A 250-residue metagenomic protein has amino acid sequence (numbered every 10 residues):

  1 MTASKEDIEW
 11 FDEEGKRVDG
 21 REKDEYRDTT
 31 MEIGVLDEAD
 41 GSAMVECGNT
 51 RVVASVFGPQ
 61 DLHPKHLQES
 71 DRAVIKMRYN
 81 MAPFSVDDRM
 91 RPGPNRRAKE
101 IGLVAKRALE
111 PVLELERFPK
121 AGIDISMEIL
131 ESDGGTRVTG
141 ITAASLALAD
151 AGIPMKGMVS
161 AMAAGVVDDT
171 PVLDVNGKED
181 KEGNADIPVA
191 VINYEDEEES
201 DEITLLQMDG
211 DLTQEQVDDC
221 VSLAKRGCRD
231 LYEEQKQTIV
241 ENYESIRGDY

Functional and structural regions predicted by a protein language model:
M1-Y250: Polyanion-binding surfaces on beta-sheet-dominated domains and ring/shell assemblies
